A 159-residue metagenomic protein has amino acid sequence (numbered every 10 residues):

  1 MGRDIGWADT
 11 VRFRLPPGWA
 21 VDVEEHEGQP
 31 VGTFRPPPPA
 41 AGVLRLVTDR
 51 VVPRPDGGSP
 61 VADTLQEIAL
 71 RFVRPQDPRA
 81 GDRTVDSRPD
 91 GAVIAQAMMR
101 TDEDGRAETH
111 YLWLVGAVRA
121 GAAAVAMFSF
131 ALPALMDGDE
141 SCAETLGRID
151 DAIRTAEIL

Functional and structural regions predicted by a protein language model:
G2-R71, D104-R106: Secretory pathway targeting signatures of secreted, lumenal, and periplasmic proteins
V11-R14, A120, E144, R148: Structural motif
G18-A20, G91-V93, A156: Short glycine-aromatic motifs
L44-V47, H110-L114, F128: Short amphipathic beta-strand/extended segments with alternating polar/hydrophobic composition
Q66-A120: Signature of long, low-cysteine stretches enriched in small and polar/charged residues
A120-M127: Short hydrophobic/glycine-rich mini-motifs in sensory/regulatory modules that couple input to downstream signaling
M127-L159: Surface-exposed amphipathic alpha-helical segments
